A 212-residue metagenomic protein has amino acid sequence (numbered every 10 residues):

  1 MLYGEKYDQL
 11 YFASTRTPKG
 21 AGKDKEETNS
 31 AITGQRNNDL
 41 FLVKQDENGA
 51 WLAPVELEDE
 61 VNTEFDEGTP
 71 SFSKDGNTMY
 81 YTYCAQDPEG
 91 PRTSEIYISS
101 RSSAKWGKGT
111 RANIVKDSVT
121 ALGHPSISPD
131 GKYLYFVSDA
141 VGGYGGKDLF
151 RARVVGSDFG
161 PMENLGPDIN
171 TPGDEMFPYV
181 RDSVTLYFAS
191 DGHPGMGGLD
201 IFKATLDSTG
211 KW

Functional and structural regions predicted by a protein language model:
M1-W212: Short, conserved micro-motifs composed of acidic
